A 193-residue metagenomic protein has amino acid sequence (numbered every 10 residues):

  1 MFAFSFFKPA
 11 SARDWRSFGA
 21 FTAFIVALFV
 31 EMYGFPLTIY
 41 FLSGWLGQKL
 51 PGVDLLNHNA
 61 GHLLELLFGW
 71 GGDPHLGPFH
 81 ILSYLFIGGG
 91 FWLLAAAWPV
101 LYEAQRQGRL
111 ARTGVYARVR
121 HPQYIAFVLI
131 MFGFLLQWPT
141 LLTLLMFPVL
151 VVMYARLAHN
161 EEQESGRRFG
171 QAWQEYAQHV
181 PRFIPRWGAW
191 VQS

Functional and structural regions predicted by a protein language model:
M1-R112, I125-A126, I130-S193: Membrane-anchoring alpha-helices and their flanking helix-loop junctions
R118-I125: Histidine-centered phosphotransfer motif of kinases
